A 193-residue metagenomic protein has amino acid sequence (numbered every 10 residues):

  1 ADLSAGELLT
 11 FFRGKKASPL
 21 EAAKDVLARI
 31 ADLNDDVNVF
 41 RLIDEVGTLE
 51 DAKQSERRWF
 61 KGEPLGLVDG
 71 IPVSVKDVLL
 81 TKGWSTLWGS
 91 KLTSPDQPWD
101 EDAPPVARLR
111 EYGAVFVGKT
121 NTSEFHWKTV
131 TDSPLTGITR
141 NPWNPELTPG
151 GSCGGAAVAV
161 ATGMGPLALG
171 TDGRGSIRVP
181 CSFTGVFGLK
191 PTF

Functional and structural regions predicted by a protein language model:
A1-E50: An N-terminal boundary/leader segment
L8-F12, S55, A156: Generic hydrophobic alpha-helical segments
E45-V68, V75, P95, W99 (+2 more regions): Flexible, acidic active-site loops/lids enriched in D/E/S/T/G that coordinate Mg2+ and/or position polar
L67-P105: Enzymes and membrane/adaptor proteins characterized by extended Gly/Ser/Thr/Asp/Glu-rich, aromatic-dotted
W99-F193: Short glycine/serine-rich loop segments
